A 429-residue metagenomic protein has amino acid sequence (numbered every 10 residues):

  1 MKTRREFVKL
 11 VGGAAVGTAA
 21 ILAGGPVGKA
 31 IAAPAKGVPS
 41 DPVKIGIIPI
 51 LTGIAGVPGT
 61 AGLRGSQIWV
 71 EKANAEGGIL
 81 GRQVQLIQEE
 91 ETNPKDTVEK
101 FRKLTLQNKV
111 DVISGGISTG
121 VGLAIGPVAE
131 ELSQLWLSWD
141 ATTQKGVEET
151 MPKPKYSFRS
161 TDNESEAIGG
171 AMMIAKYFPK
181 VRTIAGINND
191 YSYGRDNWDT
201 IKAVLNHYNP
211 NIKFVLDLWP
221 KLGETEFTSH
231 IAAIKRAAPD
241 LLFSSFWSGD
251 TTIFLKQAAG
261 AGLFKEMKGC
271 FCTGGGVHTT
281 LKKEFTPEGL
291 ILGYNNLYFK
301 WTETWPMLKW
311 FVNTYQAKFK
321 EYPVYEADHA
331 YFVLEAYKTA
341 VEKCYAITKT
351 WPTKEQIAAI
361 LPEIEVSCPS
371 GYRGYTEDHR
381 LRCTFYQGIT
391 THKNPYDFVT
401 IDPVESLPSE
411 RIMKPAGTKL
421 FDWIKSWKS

Functional and structural regions predicted by a protein language model:
M1, A23-I48: C-terminal segment of N-terminal export signals and the immediately downstream linker at the start of the mature
M1-A15: N-terminal secretory signal peptides and thylakoid transit peptides that target proteins across membranes
A33-P34, V57-R64, G77-E148, S160 (+2 more regions): Beta-alpha junction/loop-to-helix N-cap segments that form part of ligand/metal-binding clefts
G37-P39, G46-G65, E89-K95, I117-S118 (+3 more regions): Extracytoplasmic "Venus flytrap"
T97, F158-T183, E226-T228, T251-T252 (+3 more regions): Hydrophobic alpha-helical segments within soluble ligand-binding/sensing domains
V110-D217, K268-L292: Extracytoplasmic ligand/sensor domains, especially the bilobed periplasmic-binding protein
A258-Y331, K343-T348, T390, T400-K428: Extracellular/periplasmic periplasmic-binding protein-like sensory domains
A336-S429: Extracellular/periplasmic bilobal clamshell ligand-binding domains
